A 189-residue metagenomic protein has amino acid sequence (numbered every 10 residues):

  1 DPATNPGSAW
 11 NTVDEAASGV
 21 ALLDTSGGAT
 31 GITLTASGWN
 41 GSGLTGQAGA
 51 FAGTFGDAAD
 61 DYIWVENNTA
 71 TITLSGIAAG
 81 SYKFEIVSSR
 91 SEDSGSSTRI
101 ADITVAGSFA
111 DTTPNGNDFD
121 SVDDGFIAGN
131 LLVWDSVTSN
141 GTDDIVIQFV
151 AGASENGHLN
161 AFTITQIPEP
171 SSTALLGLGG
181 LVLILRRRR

Functional and structural regions predicted by a protein language model:
D1-A36, F149-T165: Accessory carbohydrate-binding/adhesion or oligomerization-edge regions at the termini of glycan-active proteins
A16-S75: Surface-exposed, low-complexity/disordered Ser/Thr/Gly/Pro/Asn-rich loops and linkers
N68-A70, G80-Y82, R99-A101: Short beta-strand/loop motifs in extracellular/secreted proteins, especially within beta-sandwich accessory domains
S75-I77, V137: Hydrophobic loop/turn residues within beta-sheet-rich immunoglobulin-like superfamily modules
I77-S88: A short tyrosine-centered beta-strand micro-motif
S89-Q166: Contiguous ligand/interfacial binding patches
S171-R189: C-terminal cell-surface anchoring/sorting signal
